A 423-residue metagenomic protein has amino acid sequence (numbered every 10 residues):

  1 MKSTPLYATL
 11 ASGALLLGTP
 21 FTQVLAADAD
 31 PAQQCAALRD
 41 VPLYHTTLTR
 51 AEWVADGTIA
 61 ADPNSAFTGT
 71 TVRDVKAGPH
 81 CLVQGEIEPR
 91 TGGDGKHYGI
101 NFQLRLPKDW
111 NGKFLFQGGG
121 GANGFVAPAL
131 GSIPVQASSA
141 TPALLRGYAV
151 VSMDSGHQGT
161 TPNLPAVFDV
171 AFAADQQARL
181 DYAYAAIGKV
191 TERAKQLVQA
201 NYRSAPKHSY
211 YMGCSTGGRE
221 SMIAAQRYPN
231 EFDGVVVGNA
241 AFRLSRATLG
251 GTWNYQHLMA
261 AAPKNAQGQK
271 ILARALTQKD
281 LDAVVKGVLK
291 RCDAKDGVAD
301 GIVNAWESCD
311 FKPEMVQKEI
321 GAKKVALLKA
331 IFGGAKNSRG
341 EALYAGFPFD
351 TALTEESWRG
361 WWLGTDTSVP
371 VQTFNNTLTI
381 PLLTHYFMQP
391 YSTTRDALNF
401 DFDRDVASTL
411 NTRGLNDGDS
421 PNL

Functional and structural regions predicted by a protein language model:
M1-A11: Bacterial N-terminal signal peptides that target proteins for export
L15-V24: C-terminal segment of classical bacterial N-terminal signal peptides
L25-K113, V126-A129, A137-S138, V285 (+2 more regions): Catalytic-loop region of hydrolases
G93-Y98, V126-S132, S155, T161-D169 (+5 more regions): Short, solvent-exposed loop/turn and secondary-structure capping segments
W110-F114, L145-V150, S204-S209, N230-G234 (+2 more regions): Loop/turn elements at helix/coil->beta-strand transitions in domains of secreted/extracellular proteins
N111, G119-R203, L249-G250, H257 (+1 more regions): Cap/lid segment of the alpha/beta-hydrolase catalytic domain
G213-G217, S221: Gly/Ala-rich beta-loop-alpha elbow adjacent to hydrolase catalytic centers
I223-A225, N230-K336: A catalytic-pocket lid/entrance helix-loop region that shapes and gates access to the active site across common
